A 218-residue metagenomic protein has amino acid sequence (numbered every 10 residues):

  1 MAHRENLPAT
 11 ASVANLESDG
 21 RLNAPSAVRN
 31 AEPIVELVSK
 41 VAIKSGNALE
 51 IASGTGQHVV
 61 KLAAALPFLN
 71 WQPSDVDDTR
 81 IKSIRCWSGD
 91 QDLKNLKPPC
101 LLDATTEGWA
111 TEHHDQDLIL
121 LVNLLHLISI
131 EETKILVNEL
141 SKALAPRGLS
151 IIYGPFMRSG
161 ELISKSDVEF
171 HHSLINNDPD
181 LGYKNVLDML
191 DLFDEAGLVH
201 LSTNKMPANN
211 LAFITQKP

Functional and structural regions predicted by a protein language model:
A2-K44: Class I SAM-dependent methyltransferase Rossmann-like catalytic core, especially the SAM/SAH-binding loop
L49, Q57-E107: Class I SAM-dependent methyltransferase SAM/SAH-binding core
A52: Conserved S-adenosyl-L-methionine
A110-I119: A short acidic, Gly/Pro-enriched loop at the edge of an enzyme's catalytic core that lines a small-molecule cofactor
L127-L140: A short, conserved alpha-helix within the catalytic core of class I
R147-F156: Conserved beta-strand signature within the Rossmann-like core of class I S-adenosyl-L-methionine
D180-G197: Short alpha-helix
L198-P218: Core SAM-dependent methyltransferase catalytic element
